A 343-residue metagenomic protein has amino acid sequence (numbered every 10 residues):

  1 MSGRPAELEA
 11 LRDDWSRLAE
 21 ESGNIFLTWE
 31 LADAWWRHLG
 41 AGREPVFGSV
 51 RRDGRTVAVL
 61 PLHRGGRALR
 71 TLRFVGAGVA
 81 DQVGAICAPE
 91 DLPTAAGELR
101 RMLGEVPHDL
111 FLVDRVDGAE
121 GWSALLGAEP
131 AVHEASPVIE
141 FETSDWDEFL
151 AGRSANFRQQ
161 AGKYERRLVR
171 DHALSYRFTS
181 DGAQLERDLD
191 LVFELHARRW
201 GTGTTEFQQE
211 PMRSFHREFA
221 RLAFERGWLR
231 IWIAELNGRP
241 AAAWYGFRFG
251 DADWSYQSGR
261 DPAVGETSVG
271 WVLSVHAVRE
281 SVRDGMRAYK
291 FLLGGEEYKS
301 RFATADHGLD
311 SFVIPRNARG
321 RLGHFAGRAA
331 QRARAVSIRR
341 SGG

Functional and structural regions predicted by a protein language model:
M1-L72, R115-S136, S144, F149-E266: A conserved beta-strand-loop-helix scaffold within acyl/acetyltransferase catalytic domains
P5, W122-E148, G152, M286-G343: Active-site/acyl-donor-binding loops of N-acyltransferases
A10, F74-A77, C87-A88, T143 (+1 more regions): Generic structural "secondary-structure junction" signal
G40-R43, A88-A95, F149-R158, R177-G182 (+5 more regions): Noncatalytic linker/hinge segments flanking ATPase motor cores
E44-R52, R64-H133, G250-H307: Acyl-donor binding region in acyl/amide transferases
R64, C87, I139, D181 (+1 more regions): Active-site donor-binding loop signature of nucleotide-sugar glycosyltransferases
V79-D81, P89-P93, E142-T143, R166-D171 (+8 more regions): Short C-terminal domain-edge/linker segments immediately following a structured domain
V83-C87, D145-F149, L174-S175, E210-R217 (+6 more regions): Low-complexity, flexible helical/coil segments
